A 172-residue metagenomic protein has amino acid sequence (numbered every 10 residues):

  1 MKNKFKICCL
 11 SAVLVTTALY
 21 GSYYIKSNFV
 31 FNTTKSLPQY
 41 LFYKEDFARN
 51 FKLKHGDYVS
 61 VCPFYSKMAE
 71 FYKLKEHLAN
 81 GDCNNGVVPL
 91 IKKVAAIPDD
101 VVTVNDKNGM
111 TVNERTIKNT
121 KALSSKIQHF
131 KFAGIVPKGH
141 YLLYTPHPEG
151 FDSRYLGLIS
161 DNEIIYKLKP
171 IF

Functional and structural regions predicted by a protein language model:
M1-F172: Extended hydrophobic leader/signal-anchor segments used for secretion and membrane insertion
